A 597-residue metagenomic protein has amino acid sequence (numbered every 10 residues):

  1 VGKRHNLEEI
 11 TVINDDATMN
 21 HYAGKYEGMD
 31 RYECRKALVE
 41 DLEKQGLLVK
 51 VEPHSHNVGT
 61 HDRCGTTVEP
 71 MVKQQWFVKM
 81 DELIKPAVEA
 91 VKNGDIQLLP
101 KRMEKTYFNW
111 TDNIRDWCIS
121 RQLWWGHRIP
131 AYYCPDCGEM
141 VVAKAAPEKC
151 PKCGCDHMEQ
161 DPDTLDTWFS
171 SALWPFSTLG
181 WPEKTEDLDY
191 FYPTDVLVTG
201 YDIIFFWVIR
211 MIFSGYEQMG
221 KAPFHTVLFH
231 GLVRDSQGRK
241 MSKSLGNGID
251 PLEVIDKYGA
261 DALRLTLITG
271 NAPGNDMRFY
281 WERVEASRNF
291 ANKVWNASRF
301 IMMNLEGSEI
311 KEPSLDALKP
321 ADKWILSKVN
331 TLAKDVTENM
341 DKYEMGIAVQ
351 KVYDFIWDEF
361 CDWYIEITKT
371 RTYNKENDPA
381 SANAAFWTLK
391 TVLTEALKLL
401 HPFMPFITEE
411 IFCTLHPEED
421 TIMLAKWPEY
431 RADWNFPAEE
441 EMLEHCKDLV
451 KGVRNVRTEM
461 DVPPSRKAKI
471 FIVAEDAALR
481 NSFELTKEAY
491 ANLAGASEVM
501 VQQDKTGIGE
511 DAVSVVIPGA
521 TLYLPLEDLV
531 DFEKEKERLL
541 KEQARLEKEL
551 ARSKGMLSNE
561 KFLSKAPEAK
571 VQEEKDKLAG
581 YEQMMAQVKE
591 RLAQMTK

Functional and structural regions predicted by a protein language model:
V1, H5-A17, L123-G126, P130-D136 (+1 more regions): Alpha-helical recognition segments enriched in aromatics with Gly/Pro capping that present substrate-recognition
V1-D136, W207, R239, L245-F290 (+4 more regions): Residue patterns forming the tRNA-binding/recognition surfaces of aminoacyl-tRNA synthetases and related DALR
V1-D16, A90-S120, K149-G154, S177-Y192 (+4 more regions): NTP-handling and nucleic-acid-processing catalytic cores
T111, A291, V329, A333 (+5 more regions): Short amphipathic alpha-helical coiled-coil/interface segments
I114, W168-A172, I204, V227 (+5 more regions): Short alpha-helical scaffolding segments that buttress acidic/His motifs in well-ordered protein cores
M158, D235, I268, S308-T337 (+2 more regions): Acidic, turn-prone loop/beta-hairpin segments
N289-M302, D322-T331, Q350-R371, V516-I517 (+2 more regions): Core structural elements
T414-K597: C-terminal low-complexity, glycine/proline- and small-hydrophobic-enriched intrinsically disordered tails that act as
